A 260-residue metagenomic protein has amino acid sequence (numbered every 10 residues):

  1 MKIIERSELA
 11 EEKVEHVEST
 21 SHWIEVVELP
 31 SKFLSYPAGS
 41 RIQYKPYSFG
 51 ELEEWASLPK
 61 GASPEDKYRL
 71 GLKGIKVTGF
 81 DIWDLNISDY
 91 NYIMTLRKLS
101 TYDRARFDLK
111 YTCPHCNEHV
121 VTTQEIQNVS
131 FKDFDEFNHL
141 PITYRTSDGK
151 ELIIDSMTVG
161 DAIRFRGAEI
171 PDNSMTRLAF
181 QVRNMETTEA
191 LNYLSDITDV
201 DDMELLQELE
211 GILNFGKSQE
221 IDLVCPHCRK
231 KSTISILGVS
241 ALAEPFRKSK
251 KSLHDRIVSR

Functional and structural regions predicted by a protein language model:
M1-R260: Short, surface-exposed, charged amphipathic helix/loop patches that serve as local interaction elements
